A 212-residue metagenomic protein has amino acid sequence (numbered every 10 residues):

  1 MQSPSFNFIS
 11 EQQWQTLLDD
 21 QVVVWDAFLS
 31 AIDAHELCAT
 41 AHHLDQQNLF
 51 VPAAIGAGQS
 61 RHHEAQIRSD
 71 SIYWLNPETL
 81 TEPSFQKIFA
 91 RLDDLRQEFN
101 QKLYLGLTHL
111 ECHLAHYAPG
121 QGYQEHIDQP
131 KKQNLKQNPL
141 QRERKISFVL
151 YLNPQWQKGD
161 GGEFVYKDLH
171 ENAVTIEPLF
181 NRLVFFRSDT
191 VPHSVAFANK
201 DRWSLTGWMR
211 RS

Functional and structural regions predicted by a protein language model:
Q2-E98: Non-heme Fe(II)/2-oxoglutarate
V24, L107-H109, G159-G161: Short secondary-structure junction motifs
F50, I72, Y123, F164 (+1 more regions): Short clusters of hydrophobic/aromatic residues that line enzyme substrate/ligand-binding pockets
Y104-A115: A short coil-to-beta-strand element that immediately follows conserved catalytic motifs
P119-G120, K200: Tight coil/turn sites that cap or link beta-strands
G122-P130: Histidine-centered catalytic micro-motifs
P130-K131, Q137-P139, E143-R144, N153-S212: Catalytic core of Fe(II)/2-oxoglutarate
